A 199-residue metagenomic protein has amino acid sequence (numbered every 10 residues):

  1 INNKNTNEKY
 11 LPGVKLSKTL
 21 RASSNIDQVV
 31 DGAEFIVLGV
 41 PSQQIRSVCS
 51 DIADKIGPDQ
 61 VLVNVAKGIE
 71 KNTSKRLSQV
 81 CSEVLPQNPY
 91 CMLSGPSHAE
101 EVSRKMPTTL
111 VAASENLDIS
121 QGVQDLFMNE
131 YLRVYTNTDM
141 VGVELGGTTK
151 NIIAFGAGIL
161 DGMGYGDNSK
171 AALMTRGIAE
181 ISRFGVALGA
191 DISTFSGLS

Functional and structural regions predicted by a protein language model:
N2-K15: Glycine-rich phosphate-binding loop and adjoining beta1-alpha1-beta2 segment of Rossmann-like nucleotide-binding folds
N5-N7, N64, N151: Asparagine-centered polar/low-complexity signal
Y10, V61, Y90, S193-T194: Secondary-structure boundary/capping residues
P12-G13, V48, L93, Y135 (+1 more regions): Short linear functional motifs in flexible/disordered or boundary regions
L16, R21-D31, F35-P107, V123: Rossmann-like NAD(P)(H) cofactor-binding subdomain of soluble oxidoreductases
Q44, K55, V80, V84-N88 (+1 more regions): Internal alpha-helical scaffold of NAD(P)-dependent oxidoreductase catalytic cores
F195-S199: Histidine/acidic-rich helix-loop-helix segments that form or flank divalent-metal centers in metalloenzyme catalytic
